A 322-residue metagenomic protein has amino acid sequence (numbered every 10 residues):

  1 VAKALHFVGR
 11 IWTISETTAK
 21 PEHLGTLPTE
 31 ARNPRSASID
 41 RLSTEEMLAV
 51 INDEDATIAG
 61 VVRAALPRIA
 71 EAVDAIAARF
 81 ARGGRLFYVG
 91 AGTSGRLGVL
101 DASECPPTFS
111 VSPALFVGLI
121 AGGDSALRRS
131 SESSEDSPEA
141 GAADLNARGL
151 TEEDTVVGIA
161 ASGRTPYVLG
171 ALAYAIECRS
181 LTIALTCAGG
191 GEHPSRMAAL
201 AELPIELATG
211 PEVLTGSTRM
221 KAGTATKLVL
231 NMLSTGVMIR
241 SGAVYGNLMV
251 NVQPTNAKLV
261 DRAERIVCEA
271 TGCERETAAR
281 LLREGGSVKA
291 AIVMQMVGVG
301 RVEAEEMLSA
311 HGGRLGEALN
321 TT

Functional and structural regions predicted by a protein language model:
V1-A4, V8: Acidic, Ala/Val/Gly-enriched low-complexity intrinsically disordered segments
H6, F87-V229, V237-S241: Glycine-rich phosphate-binding loops that contact phosphosugars or nucleotide phosphates
W12-V61: Cofactor-/ligand-binding subdomain signature composed of acidic, glycine-rich, tryptophan-containing flexible loops
V50-I58, V117-R129, Y245, G286: Gly-rich Lys/Arg/Thr-decorated short loops/hinges at beta-loop-alpha junctions or inter-strand turns that position
E54-A64, S130, T155-G158: Short, basic, glycine/proline-bearing loop/turn elements
A64-R79: A short, well-structured juxtamembrane/interface segment
V237-T322: Short, amphipathic alpha-helical interaction segments embedded in low-complexity terminal/linker regions of eukaryotic
